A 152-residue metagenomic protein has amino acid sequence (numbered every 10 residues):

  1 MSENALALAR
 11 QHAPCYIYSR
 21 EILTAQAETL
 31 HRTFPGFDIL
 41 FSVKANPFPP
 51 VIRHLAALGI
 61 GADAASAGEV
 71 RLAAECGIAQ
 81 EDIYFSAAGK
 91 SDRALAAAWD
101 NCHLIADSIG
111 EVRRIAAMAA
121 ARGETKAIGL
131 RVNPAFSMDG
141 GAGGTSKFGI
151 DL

Functional and structural regions predicted by a protein language model:
M1-A120, E124-K126: A charged N-terminal "starter" segment
A127-N133: ATP-grasp fold ATP-binding core
P134-L152: Active-site loop/helix belt of alpha/beta enzymes
